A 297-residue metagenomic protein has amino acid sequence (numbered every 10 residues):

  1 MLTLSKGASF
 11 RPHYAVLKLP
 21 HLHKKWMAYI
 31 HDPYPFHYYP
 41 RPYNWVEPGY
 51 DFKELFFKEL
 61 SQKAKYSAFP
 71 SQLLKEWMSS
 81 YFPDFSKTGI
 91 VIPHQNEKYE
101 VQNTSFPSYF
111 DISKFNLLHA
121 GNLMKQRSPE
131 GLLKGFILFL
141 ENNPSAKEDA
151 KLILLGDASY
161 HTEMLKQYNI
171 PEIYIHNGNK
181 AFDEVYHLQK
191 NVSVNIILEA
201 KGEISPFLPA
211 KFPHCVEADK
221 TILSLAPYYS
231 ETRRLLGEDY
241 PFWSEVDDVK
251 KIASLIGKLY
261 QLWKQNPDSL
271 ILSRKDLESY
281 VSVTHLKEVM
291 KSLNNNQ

Functional and structural regions predicted by a protein language model:
M1-H23, A28-H31, F36, S244: An aromatic- and histidine-rich active-site surface loop
R11, Y34, E47-S67: Membrane-proximal helix-turn-helix segments that form the acceptor-binding/catalytic region of lipid-linked
E59-G89: A short, active-site helix/loop in glycosyltransferases that binds the activated sugar's phosphate group
L73, H94-Q95: Carbohydrate-associated surface elements
S108-R127, L133-F136: Conserved donor-binding/catalytic core segment of Leloir-type glycosyltransferases
R127, A181-H187, N195-H214, L223-R234: Nucleotide-sugar-dependent
K147-G156, Y160-Y186: Nucleotide-activated donor-binding/catalytic signature segment of Leloir-type glycosyltransferases, i.e., the conserved
V246-S254, Q261-N296: A charged, aromatic-enriched C-terminal amphipathic alpha-helix characteristic of glycosyltransferases across folds
